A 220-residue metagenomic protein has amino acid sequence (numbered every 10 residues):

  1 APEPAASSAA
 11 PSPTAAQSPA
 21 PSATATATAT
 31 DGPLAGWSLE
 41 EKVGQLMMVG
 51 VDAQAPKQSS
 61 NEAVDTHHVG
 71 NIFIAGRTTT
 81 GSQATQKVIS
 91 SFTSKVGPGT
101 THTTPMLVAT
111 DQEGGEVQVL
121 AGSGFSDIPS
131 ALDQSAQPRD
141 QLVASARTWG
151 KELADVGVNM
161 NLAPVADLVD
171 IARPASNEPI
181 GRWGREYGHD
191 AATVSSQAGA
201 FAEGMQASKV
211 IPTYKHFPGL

Functional and structural regions predicted by a protein language model:
A1-G36: N-terminal low-complexity, Pro/Thr-rich disordered segments that flank secretion/membrane-targeting signals
A25-D52, D65-H67: Mature N-terminal segment immediately following signal peptide/propeptide cleavage in secreted/periplasmic
S38, I72, D111, L153 (+3 more regions): Conserved, mostly hydrophobic/aromatic
Q45, T103-M106, V158-N159, Q206-I211: Short, well-ordered coil/turn segments that N-cap beta-strands
V51-P56, T79-Q83: Acidic-and-aromatic substrate-binding clefts and catalytic sites of carbohydrate-active enzymes
Q54-S60, V117-Q118: Short, solvent-exposed loop/turn elements at domain surfaces
A63-T193: Enzymes and membrane/adaptor proteins characterized by extended Gly/Ser/Thr/Asp/Glu-rich, aromatic-dotted
Q83-T93, T193-L220: Second-shell residues forming the walls of enzyme active-site clefts
